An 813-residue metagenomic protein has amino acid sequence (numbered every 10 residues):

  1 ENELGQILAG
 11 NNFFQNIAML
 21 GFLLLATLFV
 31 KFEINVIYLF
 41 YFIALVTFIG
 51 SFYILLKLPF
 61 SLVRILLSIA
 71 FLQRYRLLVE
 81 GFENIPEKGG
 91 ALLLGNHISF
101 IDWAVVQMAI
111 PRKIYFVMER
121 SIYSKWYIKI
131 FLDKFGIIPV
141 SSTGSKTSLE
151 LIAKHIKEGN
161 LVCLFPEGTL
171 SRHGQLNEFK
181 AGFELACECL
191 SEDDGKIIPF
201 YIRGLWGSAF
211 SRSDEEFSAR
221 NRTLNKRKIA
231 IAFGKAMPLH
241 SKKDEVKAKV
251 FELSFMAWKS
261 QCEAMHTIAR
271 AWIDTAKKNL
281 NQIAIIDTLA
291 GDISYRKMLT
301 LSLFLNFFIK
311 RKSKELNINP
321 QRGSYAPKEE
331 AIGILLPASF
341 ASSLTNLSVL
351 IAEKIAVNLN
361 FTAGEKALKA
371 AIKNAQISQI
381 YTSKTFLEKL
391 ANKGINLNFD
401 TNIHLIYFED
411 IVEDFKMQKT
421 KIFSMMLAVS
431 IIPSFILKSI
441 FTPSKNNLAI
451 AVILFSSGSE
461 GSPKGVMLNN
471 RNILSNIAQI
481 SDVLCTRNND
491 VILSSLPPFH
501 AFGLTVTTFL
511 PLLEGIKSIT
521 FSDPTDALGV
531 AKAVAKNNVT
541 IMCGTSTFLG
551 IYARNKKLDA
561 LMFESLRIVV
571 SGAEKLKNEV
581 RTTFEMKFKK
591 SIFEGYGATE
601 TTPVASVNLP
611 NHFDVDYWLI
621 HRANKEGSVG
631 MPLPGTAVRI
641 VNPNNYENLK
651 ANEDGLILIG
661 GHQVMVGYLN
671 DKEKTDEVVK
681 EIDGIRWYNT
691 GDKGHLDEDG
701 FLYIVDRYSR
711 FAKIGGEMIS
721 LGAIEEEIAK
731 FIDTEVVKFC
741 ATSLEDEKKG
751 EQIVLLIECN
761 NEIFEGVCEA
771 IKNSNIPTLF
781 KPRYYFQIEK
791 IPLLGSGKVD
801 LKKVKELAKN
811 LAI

Functional and structural regions predicted by a protein language model:
G81, K157-L161, G174-K242: A cross-family acyltransferase "interaction/gating" segment
F308-A363, S495-P497, M718: Conserved AMP-binding/adenylate-forming
I380, M542, G661, V666-G667 (+3 more regions): AMP-binding/adenylate-forming catalytic core of the ANL superfamily
L405-F455, S462, C485-V491: Conserved pre-ATP/AMP-binding loop-to-beta segment of ANL
F408-E409, E751, N775-V799: AMP-binding/adenylate-forming catalytic domain of the ANL superfamily
T420-S430, V539-G544, A553-N624, A637 (+1 more regions): Gly/Ser/Thr-rich phosphate-binding loop
L474-V491, F499-T540, N555: Conserved AMP-binding/adenylation subdomain of ANL enzymes
K589, H621-E626, Y646-E647, V664-G691 (+3 more regions): Conserved ANL (AMP-binding/adenylate-forming) active-site segment centered on the GW(Y/F)…HTG consensus within
